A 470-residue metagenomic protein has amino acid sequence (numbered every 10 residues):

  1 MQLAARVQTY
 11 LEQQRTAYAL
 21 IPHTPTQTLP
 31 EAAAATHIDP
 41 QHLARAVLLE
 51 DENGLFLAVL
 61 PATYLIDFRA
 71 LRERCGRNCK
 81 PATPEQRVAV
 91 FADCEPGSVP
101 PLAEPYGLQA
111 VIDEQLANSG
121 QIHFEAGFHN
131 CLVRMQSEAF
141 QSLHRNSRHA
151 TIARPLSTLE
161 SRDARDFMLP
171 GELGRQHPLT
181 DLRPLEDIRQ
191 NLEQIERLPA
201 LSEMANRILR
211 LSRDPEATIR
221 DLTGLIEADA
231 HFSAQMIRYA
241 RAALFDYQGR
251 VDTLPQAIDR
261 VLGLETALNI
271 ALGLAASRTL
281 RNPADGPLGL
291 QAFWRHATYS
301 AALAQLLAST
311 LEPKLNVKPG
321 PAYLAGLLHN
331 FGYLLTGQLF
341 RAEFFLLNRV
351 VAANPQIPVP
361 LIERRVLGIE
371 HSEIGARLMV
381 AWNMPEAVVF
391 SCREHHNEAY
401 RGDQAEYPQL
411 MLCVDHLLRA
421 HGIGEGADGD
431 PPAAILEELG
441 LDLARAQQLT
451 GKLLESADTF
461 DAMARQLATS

Functional and structural regions predicted by a protein language model:
M1-I21, A44, N53-L60, W294 (+7 more regions): Hydrophobic, helix-prone linear segments
M1-Q176: Extended, low-hydrophobicity, polar/charged segments
L11, A32-A33, R72, A89 (+5 more regions): Hydrophobic alpha-helix position signal
Q13-R15, H37, E312, N383 (+1 more regions): Glycine-centered loop/turn motif at secondary-structure junctions
I21-A34, D221-I226, D430-L436: Short secondary-structure junction/hinge motifs that connect adjacent elements
D67, M384-E386, D442: Helix N-cap / loop-to-helix initiation motif
E160-R349, P355, V359-P431: Conserved alpha-helical "signature site" that marks functionally important helical segments or helix/loop junctions
H416, A433-S470: Terminal helices and disordered tails flanking the catalytic cores of nucleotide-processing hydrolases
